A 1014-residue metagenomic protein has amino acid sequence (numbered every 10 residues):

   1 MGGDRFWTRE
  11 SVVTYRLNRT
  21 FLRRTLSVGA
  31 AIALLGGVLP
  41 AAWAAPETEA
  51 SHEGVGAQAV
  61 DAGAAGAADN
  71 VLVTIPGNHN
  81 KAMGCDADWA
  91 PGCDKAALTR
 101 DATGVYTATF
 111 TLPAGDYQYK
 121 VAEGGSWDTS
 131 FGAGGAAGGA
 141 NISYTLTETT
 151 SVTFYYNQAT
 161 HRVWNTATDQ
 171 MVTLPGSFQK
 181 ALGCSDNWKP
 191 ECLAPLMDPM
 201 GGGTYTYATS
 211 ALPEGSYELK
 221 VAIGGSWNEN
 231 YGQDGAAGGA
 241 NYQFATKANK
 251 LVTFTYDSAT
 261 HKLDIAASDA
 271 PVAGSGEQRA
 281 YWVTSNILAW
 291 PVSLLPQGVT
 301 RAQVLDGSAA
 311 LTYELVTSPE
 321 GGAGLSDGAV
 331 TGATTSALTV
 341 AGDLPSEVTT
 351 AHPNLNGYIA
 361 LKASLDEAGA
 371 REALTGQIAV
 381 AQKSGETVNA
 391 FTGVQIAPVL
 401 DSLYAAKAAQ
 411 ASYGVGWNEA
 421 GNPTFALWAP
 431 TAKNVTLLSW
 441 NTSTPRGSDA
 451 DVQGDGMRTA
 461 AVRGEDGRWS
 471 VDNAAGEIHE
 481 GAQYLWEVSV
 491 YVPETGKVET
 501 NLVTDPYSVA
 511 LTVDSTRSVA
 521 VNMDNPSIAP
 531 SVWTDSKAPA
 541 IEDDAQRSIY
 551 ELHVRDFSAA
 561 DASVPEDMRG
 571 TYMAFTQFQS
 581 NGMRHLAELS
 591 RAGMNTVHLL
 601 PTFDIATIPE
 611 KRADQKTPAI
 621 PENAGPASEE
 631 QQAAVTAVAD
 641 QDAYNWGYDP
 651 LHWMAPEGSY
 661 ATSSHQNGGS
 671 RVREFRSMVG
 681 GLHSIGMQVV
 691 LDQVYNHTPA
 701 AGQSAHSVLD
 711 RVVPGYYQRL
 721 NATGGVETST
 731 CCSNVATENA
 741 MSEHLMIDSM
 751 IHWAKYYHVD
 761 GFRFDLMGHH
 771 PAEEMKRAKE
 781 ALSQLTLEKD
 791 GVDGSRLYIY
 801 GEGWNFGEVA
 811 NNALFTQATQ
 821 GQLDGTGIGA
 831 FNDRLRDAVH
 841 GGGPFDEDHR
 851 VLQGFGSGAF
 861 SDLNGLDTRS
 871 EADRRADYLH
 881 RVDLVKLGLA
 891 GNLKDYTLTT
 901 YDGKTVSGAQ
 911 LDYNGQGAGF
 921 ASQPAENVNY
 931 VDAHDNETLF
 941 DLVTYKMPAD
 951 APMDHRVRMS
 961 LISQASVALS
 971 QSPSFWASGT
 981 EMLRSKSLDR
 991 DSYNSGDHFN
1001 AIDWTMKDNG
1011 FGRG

Functional and structural regions predicted by a protein language model:
M1-G29: Bacterial Sec-dependent N-terminal signal peptides
G2, T8, W43-V71: Low-complexity, acidic Ser/Thr/Pro-rich repeat tracts that form intrinsically disordered stalk/linker regions of very
L35-A44: C-terminal segment of classical bacterial N-terminal signal peptides
G66-D116, G124-Y144, T168-S216, G224-A245 (+3 more regions): Aromatic-rich carbohydrate-binding modules that target alpha-glucans
L174, V272-G332, G357, G369 (+6 more regions): N-terminal structural segment of carbohydrate-active enzymes
D451, T459-R463, R612, L766-N914 (+2 more regions): Active-site-proximal helices and loops of the catalytic beta/alpha 8
R555-T576, A587-N595, L600-Y757, M767-L782 (+5 more regions): Substrate-binding/active-site clefts of carbohydrate-active enzymes
V597, F920, E926-E937, R956-K986 (+3 more regions): C-terminal substrate/ligand-recognition segments
